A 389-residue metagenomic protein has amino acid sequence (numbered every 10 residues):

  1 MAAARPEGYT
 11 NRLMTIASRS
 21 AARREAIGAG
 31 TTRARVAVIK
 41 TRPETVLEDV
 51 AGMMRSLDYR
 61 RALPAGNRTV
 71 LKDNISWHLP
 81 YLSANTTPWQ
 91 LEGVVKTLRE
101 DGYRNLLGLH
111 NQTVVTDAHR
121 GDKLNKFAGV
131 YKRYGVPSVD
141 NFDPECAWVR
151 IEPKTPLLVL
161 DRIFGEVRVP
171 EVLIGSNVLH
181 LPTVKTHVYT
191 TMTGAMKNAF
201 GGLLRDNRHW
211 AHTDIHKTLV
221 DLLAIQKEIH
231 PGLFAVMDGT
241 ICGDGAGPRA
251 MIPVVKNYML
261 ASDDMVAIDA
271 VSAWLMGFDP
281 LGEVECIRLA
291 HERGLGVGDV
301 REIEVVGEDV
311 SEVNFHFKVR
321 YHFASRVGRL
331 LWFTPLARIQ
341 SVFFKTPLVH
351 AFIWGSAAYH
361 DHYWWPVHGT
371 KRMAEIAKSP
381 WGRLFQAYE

Functional and structural regions predicted by a protein language model:
M1-E389: N-terminal and secondary-structure boundary signal
